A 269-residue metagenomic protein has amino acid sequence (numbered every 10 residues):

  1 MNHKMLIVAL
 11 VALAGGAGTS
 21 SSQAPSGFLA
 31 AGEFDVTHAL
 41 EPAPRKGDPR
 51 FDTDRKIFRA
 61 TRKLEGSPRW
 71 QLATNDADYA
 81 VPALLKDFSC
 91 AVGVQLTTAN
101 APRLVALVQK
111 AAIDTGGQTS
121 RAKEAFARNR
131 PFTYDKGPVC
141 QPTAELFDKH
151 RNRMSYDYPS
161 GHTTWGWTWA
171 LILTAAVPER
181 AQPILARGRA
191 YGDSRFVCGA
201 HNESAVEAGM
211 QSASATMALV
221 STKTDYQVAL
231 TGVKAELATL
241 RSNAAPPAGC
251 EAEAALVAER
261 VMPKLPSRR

Functional and structural regions predicted by a protein language model:
M1-L6: Bacterial N-terminal signal peptides that target proteins for export
I7-G15: Bacterial N-terminal signal peptides
S20-S22: Boundary at the C-terminal end of the N-terminal hydrophobic targeting segment
A24-V197, D225, A229, A235 (+1 more regions): Hydrophobic alpha-helical bundle signature of multipass membrane enzymes
A190-S221: Interfacial helix-loop-helix junctions of multi-pass membrane proteins
K234-A235, S242: Acidic two-metal-ion nuclease catalytic site recognized across multiple nuclease folds, prominently DnaQ/RNase D-T
S242-R268: Long, charge-rich alpha-helical interaction segments
